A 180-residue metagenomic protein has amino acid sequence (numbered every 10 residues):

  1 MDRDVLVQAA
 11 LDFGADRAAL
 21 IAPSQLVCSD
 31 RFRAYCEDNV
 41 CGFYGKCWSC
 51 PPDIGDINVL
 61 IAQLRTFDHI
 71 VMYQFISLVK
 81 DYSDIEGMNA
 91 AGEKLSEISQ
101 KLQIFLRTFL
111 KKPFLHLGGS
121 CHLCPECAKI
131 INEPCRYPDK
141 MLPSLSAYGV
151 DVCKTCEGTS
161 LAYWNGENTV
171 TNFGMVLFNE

Functional and structural regions predicted by a protein language model:
M1-Q25: TRNA-binding/sensing appendages of the translation machinery
D16-N39, F43-C47, P51-E180: Catalytic cores of enzyme domains
